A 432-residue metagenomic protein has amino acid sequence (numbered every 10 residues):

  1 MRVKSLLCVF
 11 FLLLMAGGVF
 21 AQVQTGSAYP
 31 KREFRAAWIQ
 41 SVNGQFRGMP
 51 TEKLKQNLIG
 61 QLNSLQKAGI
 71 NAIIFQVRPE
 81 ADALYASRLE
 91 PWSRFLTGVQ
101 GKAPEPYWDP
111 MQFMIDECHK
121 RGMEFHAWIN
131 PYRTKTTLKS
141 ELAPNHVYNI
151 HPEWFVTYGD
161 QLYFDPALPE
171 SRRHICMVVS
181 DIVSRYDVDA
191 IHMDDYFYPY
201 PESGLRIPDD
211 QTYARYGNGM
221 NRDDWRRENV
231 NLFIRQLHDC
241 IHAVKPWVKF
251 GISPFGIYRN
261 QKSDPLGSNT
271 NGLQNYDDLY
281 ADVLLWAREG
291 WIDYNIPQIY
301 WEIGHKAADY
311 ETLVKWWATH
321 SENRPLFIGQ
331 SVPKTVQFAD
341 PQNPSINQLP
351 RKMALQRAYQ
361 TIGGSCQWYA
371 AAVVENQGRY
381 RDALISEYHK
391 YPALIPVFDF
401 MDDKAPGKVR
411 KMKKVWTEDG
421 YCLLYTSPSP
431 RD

Functional and structural regions predicted by a protein language model:
A36, I70-R78, P110-F155, H192-D194 (+1 more regions): Glycine-rich, aromatic-flanked loop segments that form ligand/cofactor-binding clefts across common enzyme folds
G44-M49, Y132-D181, D278: Active-site-adjacent "subsite" loops/lids of carbohydrate-active enzymes
N57-D82: Catalytic domains of carbohydrate-active enzymes, especially glycoside hydrolases
Y85-T97, R133-Y158, Y196-Y216, D264-N271: Aromatic- and acidic-residue-enriched segments that line the glycan-binding/catalytic groove of carbohydrate-active
R185, A190, P199-P254, Y258-S263 (+1 more regions): Active-site neighborhood of glycoside hydrolase catalytic domains
V283, Y294-G304, R324-I395: Substrate-binding cleft of secreted/luminal carbohydrate-active enzymes
K390-L424: Pro/Thr/Ser/Gly-rich low-complexity, intrinsically disordered linker/stalk tracts
Y425-D432: Conserved small/polar residues in nucleotide/adenosyl-binding loops
